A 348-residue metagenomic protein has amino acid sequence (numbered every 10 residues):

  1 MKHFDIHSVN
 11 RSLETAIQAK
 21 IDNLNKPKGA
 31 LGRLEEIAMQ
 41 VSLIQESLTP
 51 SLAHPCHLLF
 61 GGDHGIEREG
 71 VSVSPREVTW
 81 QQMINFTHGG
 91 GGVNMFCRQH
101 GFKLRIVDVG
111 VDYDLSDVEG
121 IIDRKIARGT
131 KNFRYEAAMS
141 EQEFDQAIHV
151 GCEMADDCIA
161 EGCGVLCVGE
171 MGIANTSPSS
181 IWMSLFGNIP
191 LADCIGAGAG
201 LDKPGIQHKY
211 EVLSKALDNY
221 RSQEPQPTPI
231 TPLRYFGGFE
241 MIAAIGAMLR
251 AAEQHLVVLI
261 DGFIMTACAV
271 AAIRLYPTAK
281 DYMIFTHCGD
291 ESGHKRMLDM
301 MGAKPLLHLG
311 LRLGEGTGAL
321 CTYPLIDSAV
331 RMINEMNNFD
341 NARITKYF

Functional and structural regions predicted by a protein language model:
M1-F348: N-terminal loops that bind phosphate or other acidic moieties and the adjacent beta-alpha structural core
